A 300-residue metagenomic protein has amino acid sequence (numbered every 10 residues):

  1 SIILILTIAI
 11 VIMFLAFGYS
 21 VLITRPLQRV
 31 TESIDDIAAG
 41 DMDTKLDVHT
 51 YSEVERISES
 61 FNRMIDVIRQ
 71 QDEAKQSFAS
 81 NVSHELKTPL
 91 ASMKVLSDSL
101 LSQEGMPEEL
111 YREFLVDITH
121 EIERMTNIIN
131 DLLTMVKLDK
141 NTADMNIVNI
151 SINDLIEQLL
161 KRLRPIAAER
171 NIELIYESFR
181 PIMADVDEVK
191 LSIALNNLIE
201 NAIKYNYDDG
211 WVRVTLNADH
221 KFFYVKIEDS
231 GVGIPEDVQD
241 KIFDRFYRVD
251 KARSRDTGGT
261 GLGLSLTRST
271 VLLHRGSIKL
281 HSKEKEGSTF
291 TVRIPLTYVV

Functional and structural regions predicted by a protein language model:
S1-A79, L96-G105, V116, R245 (+6 more regions): Membrane-proximal HAMP signal-relay module
D43, D47-H49, N146-N149, A168 (+1 more regions): Conserved catalytic submotifs in the C-terminal HATPase_c
Y51, E55, N146-K161, L174-I175 (+1 more regions): A conserved beta-strand-to-alpha-helix junction within the catalytic ATP-binding
H120-M125: Short alpha-helical segment of the dimerization/phosphotransfer core of two-component systems
K140-M145, M183-V186: Conserved micro-motifs of the catalytic ATP-binding
A202-I203: Short helix-loop "hinge" at the ATP-lid/N-box region of the Bergerat-fold HATPase_c
D209-K221: Short beta-strand/loop element within the Bergerat-fold HATPase_c
I234-R248: Short conserved segment of the HATPase_c
